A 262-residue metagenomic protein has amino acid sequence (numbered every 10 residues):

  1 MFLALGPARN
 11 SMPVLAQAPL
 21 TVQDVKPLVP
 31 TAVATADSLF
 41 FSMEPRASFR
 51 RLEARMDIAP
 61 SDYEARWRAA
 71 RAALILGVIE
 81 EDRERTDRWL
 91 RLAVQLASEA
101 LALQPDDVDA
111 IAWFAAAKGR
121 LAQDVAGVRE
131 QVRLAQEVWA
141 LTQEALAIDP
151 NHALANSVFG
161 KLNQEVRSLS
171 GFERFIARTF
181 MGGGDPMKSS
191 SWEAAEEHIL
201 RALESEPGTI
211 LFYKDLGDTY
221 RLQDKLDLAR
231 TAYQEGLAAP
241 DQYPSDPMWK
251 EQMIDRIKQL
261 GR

Functional and structural regions predicted by a protein language model:
M1-R9: Bacterial N-terminal signal peptides
R9-V78: N-terminal leader/linker segments that initiate helical-solenoid repeat arrays
P19-V22, K26, F172-G183, S189 (+3 more regions): Terminal, low-structured helical/coil segments at or just beyond the last alpha-helical repeat
T31, S38-L39, M43-R50, A72-D106 (+4 more regions): Short coil/linker segments at helix-helix boundaries
E53, S98, Q143, G217-D218 (+1 more regions): Amphipathic alpha-helical segments within well-ordered protein domains
E193-Y233: Glycine/small-residue-rich hydrophobic helix-like segments
